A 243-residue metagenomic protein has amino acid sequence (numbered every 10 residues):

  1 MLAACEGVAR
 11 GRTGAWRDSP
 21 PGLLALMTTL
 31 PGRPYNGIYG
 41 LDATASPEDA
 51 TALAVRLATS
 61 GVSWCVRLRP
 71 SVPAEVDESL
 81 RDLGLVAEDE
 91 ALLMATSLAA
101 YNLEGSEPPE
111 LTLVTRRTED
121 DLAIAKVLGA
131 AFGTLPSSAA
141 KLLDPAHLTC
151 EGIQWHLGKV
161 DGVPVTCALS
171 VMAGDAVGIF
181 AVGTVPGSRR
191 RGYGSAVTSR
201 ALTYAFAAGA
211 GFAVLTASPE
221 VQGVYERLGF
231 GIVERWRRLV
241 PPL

Functional and structural regions predicted by a protein language model:
M1-T59, V72-P73: N-terminal charged segments
P31-G37, E88, V171-F180, R189: A conserved beta-turn-beta hairpin within the catalytic core of GNAT-like acetyltransferases that forms part
A43-D121, A217, L239-P241: Acyl-donor-binding surface of acyltransferase catalytic domains
P47-V55, F180-P186, R190-A207, R227: Conserved acetyl-CoA-binding loop-helix of GNAT-fold acetyltransferases
S60-G61, V127-S138: Helix-loop element at the rim of GNAT/NAT acetyltransferase active sites that forms part of the acceptor-substrate
L80, Y225, F230: Conserved active-site tyrosine of GNAT-family acetyltransferases
T118-A130: A short, well-structured alpha-helix characteristic of acyl/acetyltransferase catalytic modules
P136-G187: A conserved beta-strand-loop-helix scaffold within acyl/acetyltransferase catalytic domains
